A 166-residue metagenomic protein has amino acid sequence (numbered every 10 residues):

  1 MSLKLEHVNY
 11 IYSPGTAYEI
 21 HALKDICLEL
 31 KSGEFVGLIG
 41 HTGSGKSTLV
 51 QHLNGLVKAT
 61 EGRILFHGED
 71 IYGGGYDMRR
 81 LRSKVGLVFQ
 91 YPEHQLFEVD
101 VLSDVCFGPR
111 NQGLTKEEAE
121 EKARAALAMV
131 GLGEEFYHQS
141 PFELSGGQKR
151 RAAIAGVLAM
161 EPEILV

Functional and structural regions predicted by a protein language model:
M1-S2, I11-D25, G74-D77: A short, flexible loop at the N-terminus of ABC-type nucleotide-binding domains that lies
I39-H41: The feature captures the beta-strand-to-loop junction immediately N-terminal to the Walker
N54: Helix-to-loop junction immediately C-terminal to a conserved catalytic motif
G62-G73, L81: Conserved ABC transporter NBD signature motif
E117-E135: Conserved ABC ATPase "signature" region
S140-L144, Q148: Conserved ABC ATPase signature
E161: Conserved catalytic motifs of ABC-family nucleotide-binding domains
